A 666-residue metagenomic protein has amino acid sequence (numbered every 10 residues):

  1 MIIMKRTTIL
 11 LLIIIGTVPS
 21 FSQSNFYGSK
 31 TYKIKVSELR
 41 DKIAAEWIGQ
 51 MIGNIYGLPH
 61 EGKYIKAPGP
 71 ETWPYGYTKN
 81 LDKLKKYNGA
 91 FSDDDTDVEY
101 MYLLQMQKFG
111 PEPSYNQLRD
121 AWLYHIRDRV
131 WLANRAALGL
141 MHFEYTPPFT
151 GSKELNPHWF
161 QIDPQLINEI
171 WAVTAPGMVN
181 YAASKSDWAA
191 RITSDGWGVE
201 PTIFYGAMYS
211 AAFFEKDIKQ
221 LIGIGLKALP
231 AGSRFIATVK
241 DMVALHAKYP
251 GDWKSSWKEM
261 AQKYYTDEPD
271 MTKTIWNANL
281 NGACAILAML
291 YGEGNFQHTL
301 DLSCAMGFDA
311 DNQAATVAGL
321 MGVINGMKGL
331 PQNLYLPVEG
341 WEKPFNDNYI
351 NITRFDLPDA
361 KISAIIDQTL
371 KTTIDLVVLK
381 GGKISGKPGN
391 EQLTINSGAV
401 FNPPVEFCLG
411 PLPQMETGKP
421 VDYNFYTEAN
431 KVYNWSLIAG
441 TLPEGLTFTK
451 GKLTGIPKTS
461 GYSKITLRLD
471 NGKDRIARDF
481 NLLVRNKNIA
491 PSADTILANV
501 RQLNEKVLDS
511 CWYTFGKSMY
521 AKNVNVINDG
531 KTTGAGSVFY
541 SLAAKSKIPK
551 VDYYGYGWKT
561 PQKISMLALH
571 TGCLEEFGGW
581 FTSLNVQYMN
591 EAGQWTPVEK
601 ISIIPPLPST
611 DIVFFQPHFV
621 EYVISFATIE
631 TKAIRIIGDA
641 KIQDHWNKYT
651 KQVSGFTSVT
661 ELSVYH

Functional and structural regions predicted by a protein language model:
I34, F143, T150-W159, I170-V179 (+2 more regions): Accessory "access/gating" subregions that flank catalytic or transport cores
I52, Y56, K63, A67-Y75 (+4 more regions): Catalytic phosphate/nucleotide-handling subdomain of diverse soluble enzymes
L58-Y100, N116-A133: Active-site-surrounding "flap" and adjacent substrate/cofactor-binding loops of secreted or lumenal enzymes, prototyped
A429-G451, R478-F480: Surface-exposed or secretory-pathway low-complexity segments enriched in glycine-proline and Ser/Thr/acidic residues
K452-S460: Extracellular/luminal low-complexity segments enriched in Ser/Thr/Pro
G461-G472: A short beta-strand micro-motif common to beta-rich folds, especially ectodomain repeats
D474-R485: C-terminal edge beta-strand
T532-E599, H618-H666: Aromatic, loop-rich ligand-recognition surfaces of beta-strand-rich domains
